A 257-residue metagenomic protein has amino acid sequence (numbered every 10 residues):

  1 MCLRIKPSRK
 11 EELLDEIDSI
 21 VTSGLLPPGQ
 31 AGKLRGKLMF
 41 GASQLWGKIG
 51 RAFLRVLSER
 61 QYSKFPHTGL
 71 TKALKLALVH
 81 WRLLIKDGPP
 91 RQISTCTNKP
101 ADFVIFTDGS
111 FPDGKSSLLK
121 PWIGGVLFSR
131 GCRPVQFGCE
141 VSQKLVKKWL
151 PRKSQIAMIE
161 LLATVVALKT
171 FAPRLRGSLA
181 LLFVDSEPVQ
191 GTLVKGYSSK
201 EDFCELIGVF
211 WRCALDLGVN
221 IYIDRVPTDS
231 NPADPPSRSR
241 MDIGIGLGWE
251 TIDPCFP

Functional and structural regions predicted by a protein language model:
M1-C2, L38, A42, L217-P257: C-terminal functional segments of enzyme domains
M1-S94, D234: C-terminal reverse transcriptase regions that engage the nucleic-acid substrate
L13, R35-G36, D108, G125 (+5 more regions): Mobile genetic element proteins and their domesticated derivatives, centered on retroelements and DNA transposons
P89-P100, P173: A short acidic-Thr-Gly-centered motif at the start of a beta-strand
P100-S117: Two-metal-ion RNase H-like nuclease active-site motif
I105-D108, K153-S154, M158-F171, V184 (+1 more regions): C-terminal, well-structured subdomains that either form a transmembrane helix-short loop-helix hairpin in multi-pass
L127-L162, P188-Q190, Y197: A short, polar/acidic, helix/strand-boundary loop motif
K169-A233, R238: RNase H catalytic domain
